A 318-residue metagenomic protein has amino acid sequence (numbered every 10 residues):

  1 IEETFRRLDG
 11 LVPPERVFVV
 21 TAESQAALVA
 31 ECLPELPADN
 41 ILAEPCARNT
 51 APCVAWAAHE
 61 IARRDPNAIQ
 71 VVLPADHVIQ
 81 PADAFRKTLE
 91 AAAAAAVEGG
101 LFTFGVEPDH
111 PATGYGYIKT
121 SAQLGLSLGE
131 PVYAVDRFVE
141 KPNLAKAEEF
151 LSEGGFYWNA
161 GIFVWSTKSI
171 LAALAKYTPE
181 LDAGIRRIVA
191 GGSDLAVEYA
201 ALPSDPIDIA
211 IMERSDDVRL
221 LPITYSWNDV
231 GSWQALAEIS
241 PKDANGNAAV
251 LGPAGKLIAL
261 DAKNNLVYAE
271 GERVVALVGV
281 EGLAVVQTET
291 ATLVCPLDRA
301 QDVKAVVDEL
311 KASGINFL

Functional and structural regions predicted by a protein language model:
I1, A57, D76, I118 (+3 more regions): Residue-level signal for inorganic ion chemistry
I1-A84, E90, V106, D298: Conserved N-terminal catalytic core of the sugar/cofactor nucleotidyltransferase
P14-E15, P37-A38, D65-A68, V97-L101 (+8 more regions): Short coil/turn connectors at secondary-structure junctions
F18, Q70, D136, G155 (+4 more regions): A residue-level structural signature of the nucleotidyltransferase/glycosyltransferase Rossmann-like core
A22-E23, P45, L73-A75, A82 (+10 more regions): Fold-independent oxyanion-binding glycine-rich loops and adjacent beta-strand/coil segments at enzyme active sites
A47-P52, H110-A112, L144-K146, W227-D229: A short acidic, often aromatic-flanked loop/helix-cap motif at beta-alpha or helix-coil junctions that lines enzyme
A82-I185, V189-A201, R219, L297: Conserved core of the sugar-phosphate nucleotidyltransferase
T167-L318: Left-handed beta-helix
